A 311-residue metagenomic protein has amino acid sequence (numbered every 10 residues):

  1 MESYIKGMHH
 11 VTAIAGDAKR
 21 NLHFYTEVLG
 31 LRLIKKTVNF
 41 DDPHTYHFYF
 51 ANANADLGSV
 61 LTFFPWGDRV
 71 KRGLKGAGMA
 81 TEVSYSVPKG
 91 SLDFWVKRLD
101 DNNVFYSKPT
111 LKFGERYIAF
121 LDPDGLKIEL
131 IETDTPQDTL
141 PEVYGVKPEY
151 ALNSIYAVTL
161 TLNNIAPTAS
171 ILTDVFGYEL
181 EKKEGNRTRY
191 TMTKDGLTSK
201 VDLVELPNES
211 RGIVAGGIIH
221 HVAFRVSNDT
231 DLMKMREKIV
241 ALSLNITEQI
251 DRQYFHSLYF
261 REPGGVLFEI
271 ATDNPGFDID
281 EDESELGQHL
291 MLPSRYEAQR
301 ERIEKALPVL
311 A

Functional and structural regions predicted by a protein language model:
E2, I34-T37, D93-N153, E184-L203 (+1 more regions): Vicinal oxygen chelate
E2-G7, A15, T26-V28, F48 (+2 more regions): Hydrophobic, proline/glycine-rich low-complexity stretches
G7-G16, D68-R98, R116-L121, S154-N163 (+2 more regions): Vicinal oxygen chelate
A13-L57, D101, P109-A119, L160-V204 (+1 more regions): Core segments of cupin and vicinal oxygen chelate
E27, F64, R98-L99, T173-D174 (+1 more regions): Short amphipathic alpha-helices in soluble, non-transmembrane regions that often serve as interface/regulatory elements
A51, G58-W66, L121-T133: A contiguous, low-structure linker/loop signature
G58-V60, P65, G78-E82, T110: Extended catalytic-interface subdomain
E149-R236, V240-I246: Surface-exposed interaction/gating patches
